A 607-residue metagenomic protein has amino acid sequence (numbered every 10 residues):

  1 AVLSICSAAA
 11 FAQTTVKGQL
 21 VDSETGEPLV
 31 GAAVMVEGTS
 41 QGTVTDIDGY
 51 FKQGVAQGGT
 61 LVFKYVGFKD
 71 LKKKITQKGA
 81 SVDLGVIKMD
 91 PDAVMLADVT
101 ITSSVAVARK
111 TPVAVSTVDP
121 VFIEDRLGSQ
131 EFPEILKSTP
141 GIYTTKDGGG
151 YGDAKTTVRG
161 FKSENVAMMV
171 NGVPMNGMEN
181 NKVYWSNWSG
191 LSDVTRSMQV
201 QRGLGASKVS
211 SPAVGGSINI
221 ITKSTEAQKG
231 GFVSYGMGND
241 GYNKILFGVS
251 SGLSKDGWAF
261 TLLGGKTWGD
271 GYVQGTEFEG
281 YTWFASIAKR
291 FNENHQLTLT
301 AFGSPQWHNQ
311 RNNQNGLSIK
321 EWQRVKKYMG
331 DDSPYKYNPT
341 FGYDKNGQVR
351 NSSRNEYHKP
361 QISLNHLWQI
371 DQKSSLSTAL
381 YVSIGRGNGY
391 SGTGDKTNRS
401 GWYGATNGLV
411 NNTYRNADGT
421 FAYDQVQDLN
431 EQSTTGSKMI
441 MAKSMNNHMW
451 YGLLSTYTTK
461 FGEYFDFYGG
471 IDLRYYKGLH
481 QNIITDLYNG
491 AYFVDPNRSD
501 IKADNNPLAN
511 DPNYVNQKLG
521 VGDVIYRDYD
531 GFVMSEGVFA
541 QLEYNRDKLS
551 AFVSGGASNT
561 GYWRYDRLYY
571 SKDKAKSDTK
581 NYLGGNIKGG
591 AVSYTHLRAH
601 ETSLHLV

Functional and structural regions predicted by a protein language model:
V21-T25, A32-E37, V62-K69, A80-D125 (+1 more regions): Short, acidic, small-residue-rich periplasmic hinge/interaction motif at the N-terminus of Gram-negative outer-membrane
S40-Y50: Short, acidic Ser/Thr/Gly-rich low-complexity loop/linker segments typical of extracellular and cell-surface proteins
K52, P133-P174, R196: Extracytoplasmic beta-strand/coil segments of soluble accessory domains associated with Gram-negative outer-membrane
K52-G54, K155, P174-R202, I221-K223 (+1 more regions): Short acidic/polar hinge/loop motifs at secondary-structure boundaries that mediate gating or recognition
G230, M237-W268, V273-R311, I362-D371 (+1 more regions): Transmembrane beta-barrel wall of Gram-negative outer-membrane proteins
F247-S251, A285-K289, I362-W368, L453-T459 (+3 more regions): Residues on the lipid-exposed face of transmembrane beta-strands in outer-membrane beta-barrel proteins
Q296-N365, Y390-A442, N506-L519: Acidic/polar loop-and-plug regions of large Gram-negative outer-membrane beta-barrel proteins
T595-T602: Conserved small/polar residues in nucleotide/adenosyl-binding loops
